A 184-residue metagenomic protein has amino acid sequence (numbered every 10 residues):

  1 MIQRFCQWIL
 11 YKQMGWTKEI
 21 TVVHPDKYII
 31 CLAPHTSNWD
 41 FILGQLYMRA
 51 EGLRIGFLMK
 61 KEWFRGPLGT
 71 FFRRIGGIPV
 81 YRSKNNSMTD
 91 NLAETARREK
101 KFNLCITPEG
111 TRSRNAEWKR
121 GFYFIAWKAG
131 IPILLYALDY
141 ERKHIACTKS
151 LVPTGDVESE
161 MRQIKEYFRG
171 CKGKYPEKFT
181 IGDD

Functional and structural regions predicted by a protein language model:
M1-I2, I9, K84-D184: Non-catalytic C-terminal accessory region of glycerolipid acyltransferases and related lyso-lipid remodeling enzymes
F5-C6, L43, P67, R120-G121: Short Gly/charged-rich anion-binding patches and loops
F5-Y28, I181: A short, well-structured juxtamembrane/interface segment
I9-M14, K27-S37, L58-F64, E99-T107 (+1 more regions): Short low-complexity stretches enriched in small and charged residues
L10-Y11, M48, F72, A126: A generic structural signal for well-ordered alpha-helical segments
G15, G52-R54, R74, K101 (+1 more regions): A generic structural signal for alpha->beta connector loops
G15-V23, G44, D90-A93, R120: A generic local structural motif
E19-K84, A137-Y140, K149-L151: Catalytic core of membrane glycerolipid acyltransferases/transacylases, capturing the structured, soluble-facing
